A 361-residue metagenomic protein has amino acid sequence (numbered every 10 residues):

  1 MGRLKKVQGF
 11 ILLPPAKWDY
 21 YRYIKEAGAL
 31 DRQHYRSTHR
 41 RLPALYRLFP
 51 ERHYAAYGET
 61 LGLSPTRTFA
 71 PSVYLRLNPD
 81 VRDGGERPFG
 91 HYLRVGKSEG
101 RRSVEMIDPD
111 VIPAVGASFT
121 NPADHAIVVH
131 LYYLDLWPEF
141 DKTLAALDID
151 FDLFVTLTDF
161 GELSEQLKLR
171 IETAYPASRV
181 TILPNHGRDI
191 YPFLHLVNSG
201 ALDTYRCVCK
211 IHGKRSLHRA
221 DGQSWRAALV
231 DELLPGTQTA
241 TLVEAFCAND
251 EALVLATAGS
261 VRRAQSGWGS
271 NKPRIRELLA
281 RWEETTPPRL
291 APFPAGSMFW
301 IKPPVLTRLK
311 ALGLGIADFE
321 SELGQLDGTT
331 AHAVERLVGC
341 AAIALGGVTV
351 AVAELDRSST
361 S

Functional and structural regions predicted by a protein language model:
G2-N121, S216: Charge-rich, low-complexity intrinsically disordered regions
R32, D124-A126, D152: Cell-envelope/extracellular polymer assembly enzymes that use nucleotide-activated donors
A114, L134-L147, Q166-K168: Short, well-formed alpha-helical segments that are part of the catalytic scaffolds of diverse glycosyltransferases
S118-D135, T156-T158: A conserved hydrophobic helix/loop-capping motif in glycosyltransferases and polysaccharide synthases
D150-G161, I182-L183: Short beta-strand/loop segment that forms part of the nucleotide-sugar
E162-Y205, I211, R215-S224: Active-site-proximal specificity loops/subdomain of glycosyltransferases
S216-R263: Conserved donor-nucleotide/metal-binding helix-loop-beta segment in metal-dependent transferases, i.e., the alpha-helix
E251-S361: Catalytic core and acceptor-binding pocket of nucleotide-sugar-dependent glycosyltransferases
